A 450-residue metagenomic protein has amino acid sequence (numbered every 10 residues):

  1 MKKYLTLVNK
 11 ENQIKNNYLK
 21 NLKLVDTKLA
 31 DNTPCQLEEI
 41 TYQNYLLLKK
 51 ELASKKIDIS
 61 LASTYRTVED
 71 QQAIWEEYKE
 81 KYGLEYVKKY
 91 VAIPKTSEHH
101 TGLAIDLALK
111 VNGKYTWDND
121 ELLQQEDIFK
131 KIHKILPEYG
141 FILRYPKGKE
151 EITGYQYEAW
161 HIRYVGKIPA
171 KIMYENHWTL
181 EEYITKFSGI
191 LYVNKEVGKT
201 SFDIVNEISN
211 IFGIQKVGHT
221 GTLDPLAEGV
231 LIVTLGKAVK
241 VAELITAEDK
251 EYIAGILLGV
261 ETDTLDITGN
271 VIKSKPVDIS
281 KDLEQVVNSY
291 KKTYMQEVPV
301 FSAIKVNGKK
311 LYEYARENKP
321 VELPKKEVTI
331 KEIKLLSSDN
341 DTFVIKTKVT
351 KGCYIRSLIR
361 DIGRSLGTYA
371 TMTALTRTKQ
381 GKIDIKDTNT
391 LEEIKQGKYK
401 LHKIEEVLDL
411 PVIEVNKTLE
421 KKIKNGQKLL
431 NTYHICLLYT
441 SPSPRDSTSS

Functional and structural regions predicted by a protein language model:
M1-T64, V68-K186: Extracytoplasmic cell-surface/polysaccharide-interacting catalytic and binding patches
A73-K79, V230-V239, I245-E248: Glycine-rich loop at the start of a catalytic domain that most often binds anionic cofactors/ligands
Y139-G140, K291-K292, R364-T371: A common structural junction motif
T185-G198, F202-L223, A227-V230, K281 (+5 more regions): Accessory RNA 3′-end/elbow-binding domains used by RNA modification enzymes
E207-I214, I232, V321-G367: The conserved catalytic core of RNA pseudouridine synthases
V233, A254, G308, L358 (+1 more regions): Residue-level signal for inorganic ion chemistry
L244-M295: Acidic, low-complexity central loop/insert segments
F301-S302, V306-K331: Extended alpha-helical targeting/anchoring segments, especially N-terminal organellar/secretory targeting helices
